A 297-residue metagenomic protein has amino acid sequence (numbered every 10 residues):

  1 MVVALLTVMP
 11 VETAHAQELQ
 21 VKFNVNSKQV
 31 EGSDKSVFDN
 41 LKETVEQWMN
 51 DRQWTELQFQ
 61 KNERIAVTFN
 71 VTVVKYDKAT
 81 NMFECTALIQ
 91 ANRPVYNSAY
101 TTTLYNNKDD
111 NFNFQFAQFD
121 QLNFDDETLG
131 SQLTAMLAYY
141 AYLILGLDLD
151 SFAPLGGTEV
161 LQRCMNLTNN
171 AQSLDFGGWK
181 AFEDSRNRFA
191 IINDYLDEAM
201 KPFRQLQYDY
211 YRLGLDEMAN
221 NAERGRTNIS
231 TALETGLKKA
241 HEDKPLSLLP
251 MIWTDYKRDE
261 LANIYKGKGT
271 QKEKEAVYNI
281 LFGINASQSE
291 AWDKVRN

Functional and structural regions predicted by a protein language model:
M1-P10: Bacterial N-terminal signal peptides
V11-A16: Sec/Tat signal peptide C-region and signal peptidase I cleavage site
Q17-E84, V95-N97: Start-of-domain marker
N24, Y211-N297: A cross-kingdom marker for long, charged
K28-K35, N123-S131, D243: Second-shell loop/turn segments in exported
E46-W54, G146-D150, A262, K266: Sec-exported extracytoplasmic/periplasmic mature domains
A79-I192: Acidic/His-rich structured neighborhood in mature extracellular/periplasmic domains
G156-L246, P250: Flexible, glycine-rich surface segments
